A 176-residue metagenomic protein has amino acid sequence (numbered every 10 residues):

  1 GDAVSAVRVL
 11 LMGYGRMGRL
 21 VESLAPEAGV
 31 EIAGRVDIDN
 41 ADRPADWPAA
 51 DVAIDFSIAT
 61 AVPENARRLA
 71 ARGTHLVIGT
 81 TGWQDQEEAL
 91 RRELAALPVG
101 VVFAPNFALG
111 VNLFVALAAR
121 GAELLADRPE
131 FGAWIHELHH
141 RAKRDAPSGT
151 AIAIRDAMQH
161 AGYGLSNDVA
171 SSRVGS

Functional and structural regions predicted by a protein language model:
G1-V4: Short, Lys/Arg-enriched N-terminal segments with co-localized hydrophobic residues within the first ~10-30 amino acids
V7-R8, M12, R16-A50, P129-S176: C-terminal substrate-binding/catalytic lobe of Rossmann-fold NAD(P)-dependent oxidoreductases
R8, H75-V77, G100: Proline-centered loop/turn at the N-terminus of a beta-strand
I38, T81-W83, N106-F107, L138-H140: Short, ordered loop/turn segments at secondary-structure junctions
D46-E64, T74-G79: Rossmann-like NAD(P)-binding element
P63, R67, A71, T80-F103 (+1 more regions): Rossmann-fold NAD(P)-binding glycine/threonine-rich loop
